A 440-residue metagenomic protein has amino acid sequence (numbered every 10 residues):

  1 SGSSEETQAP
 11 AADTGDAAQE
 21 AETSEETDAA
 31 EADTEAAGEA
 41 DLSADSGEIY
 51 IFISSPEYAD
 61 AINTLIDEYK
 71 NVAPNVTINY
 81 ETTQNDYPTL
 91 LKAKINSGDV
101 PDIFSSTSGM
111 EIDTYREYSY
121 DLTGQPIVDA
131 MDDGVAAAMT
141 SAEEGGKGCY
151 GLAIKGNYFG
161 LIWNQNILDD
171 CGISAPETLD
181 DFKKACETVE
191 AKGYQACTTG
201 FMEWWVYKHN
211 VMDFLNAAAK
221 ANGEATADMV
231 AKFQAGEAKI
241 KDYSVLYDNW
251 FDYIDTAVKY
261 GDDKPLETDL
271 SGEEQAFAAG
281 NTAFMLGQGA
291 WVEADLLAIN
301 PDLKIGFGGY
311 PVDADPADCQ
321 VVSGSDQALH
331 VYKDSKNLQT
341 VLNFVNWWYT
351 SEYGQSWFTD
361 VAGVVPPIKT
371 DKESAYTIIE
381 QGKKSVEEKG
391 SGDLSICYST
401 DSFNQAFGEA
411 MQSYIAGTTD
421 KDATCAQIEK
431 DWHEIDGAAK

Functional and structural regions predicted by a protein language model:
A32-D41, T107-G160, S174, K183 (+3 more regions): Hinge/lid segment of periplasmic solute-binding proteins
F52, E111-I112, N249-K336: Extracytoplasmic/periplasmic substrate-binding proteins
E68-V135, N166-E177, F284, I299-N300 (+1 more regions): Extracytoplasmic "Venus flytrap"/periplasmic binding protein-like
N71-V72, T77, S97, K147 (+3 more regions): Extracytoplasmic/periplasmic substrate-recognition and gating elements
A93-K94, D102, A130-N166, Q195-A196 (+2 more regions): A structural signal for short loop-to-beta-strand junctions that line the ligand-binding cleft of periplasmic/secreted
G146-I154, K183-G236: Extracytoplasmic/periplasmic solute-binding protein
D169, E387-K440: Conserved C-terminal helix/tail region of periplasmic/extracytoplasmic solute-binding proteins
T188, V230-L266: Glycine-centered hinge/linker elements that transmit conformational signals in sensory and ligand-binding systems
